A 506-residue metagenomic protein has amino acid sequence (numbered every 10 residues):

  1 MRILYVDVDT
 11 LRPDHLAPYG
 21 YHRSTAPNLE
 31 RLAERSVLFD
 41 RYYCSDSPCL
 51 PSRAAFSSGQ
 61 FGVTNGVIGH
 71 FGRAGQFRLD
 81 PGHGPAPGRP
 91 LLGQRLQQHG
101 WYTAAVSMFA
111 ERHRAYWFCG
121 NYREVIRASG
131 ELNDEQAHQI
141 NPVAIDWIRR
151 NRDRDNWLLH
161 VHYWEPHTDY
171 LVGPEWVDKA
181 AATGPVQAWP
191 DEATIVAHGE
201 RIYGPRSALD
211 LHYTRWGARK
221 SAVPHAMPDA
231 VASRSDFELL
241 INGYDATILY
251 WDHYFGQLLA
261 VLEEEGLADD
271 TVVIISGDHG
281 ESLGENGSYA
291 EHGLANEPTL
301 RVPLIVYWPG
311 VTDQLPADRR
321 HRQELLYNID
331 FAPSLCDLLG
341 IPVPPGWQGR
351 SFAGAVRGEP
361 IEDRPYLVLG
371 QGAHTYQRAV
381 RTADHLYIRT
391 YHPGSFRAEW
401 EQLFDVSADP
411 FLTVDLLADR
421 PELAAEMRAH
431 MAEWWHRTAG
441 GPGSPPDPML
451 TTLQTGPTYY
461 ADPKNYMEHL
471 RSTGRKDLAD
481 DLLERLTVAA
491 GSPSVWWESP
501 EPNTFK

Functional and structural regions predicted by a protein language model:
M1-K506: Catalytic domains that recognize anionic headgroups
